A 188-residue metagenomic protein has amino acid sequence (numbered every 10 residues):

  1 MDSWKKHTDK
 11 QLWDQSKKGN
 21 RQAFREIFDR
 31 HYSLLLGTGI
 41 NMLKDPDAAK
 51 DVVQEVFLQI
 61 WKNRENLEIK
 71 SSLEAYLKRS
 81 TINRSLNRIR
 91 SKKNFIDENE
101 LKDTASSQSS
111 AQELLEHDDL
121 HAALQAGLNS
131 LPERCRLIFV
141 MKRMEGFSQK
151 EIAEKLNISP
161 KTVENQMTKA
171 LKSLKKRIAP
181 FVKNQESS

Functional and structural regions predicted by a protein language model:
M1-R30, L34, N41, S188: N-terminal module of bacterial RNA polymerase sigma factors
D2-W4, I96, E154-K155, L171-S188: C-terminal edge and immediately downstream basic/flexible tail or linker adjoining helix-turn-helix-like DNA-binding
K5-K6, N94-H117: Internal acidic/polar
K17-K18, E55-S72, K92: Sigma70-family region 2
G37, D51-L58, S71-N83: Structural recognition of an alpha-helix C-terminal capping motif at a helix-to-coil junction
E65-E68, R79-E98: Arg/Lys-rich amphipathic alpha helix in sigma70-family domain 2
I82, L86, L156-A179: DNA-recognition helix of helix-turn-helix
A126-N129, E133, L137, E145-T162: Helix-turn-helix DNA-binding module
